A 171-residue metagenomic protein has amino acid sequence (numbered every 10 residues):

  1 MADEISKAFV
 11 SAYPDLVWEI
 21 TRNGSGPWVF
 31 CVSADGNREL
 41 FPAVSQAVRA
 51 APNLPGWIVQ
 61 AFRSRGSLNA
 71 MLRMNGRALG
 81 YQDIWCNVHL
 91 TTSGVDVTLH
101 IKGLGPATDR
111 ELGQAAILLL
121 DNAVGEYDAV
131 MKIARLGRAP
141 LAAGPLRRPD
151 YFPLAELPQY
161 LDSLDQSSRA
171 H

Functional and structural regions predicted by a protein language model:
M1-V17: Surface-exposed, low-hydrophobicity interaction/linker segments
A12-D15, G26, R77-G80: Short linear interaction motifs
D15-S25, C86-L90: Short edge beta-strands and adjacent turn/loop segments
G26-A34: Short glycine/threonine-rich beta-strand-turn micro-motifs
S33-A143: Internal, hydrophobic cores of structured domains that mediate oligomerization or house catalytic pockets within large
K132-H171: Long, compositionally biased intrinsically disordered terminal regions
